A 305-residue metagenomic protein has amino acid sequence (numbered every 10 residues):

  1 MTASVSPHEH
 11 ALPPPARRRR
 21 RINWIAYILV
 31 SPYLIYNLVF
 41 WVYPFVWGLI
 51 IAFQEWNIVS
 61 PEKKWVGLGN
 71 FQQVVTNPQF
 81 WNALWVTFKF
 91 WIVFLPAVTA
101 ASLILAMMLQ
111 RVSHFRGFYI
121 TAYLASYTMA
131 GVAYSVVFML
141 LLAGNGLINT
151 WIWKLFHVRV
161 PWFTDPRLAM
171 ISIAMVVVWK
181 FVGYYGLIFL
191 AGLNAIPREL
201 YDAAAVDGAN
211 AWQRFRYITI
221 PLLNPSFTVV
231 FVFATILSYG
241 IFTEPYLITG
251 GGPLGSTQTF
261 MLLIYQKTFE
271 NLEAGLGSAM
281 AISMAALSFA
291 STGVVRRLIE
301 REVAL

Functional and structural regions predicted by a protein language model:
M1-R21: Short, Lys/Arg-rich, polar N-terminal cytosolic tail immediately upstream of the first transmembrane signal-anchor
I22-L305: A structural signal for multi-pass alpha-helical bundles of membrane permease subunits that mediate small-molecule
